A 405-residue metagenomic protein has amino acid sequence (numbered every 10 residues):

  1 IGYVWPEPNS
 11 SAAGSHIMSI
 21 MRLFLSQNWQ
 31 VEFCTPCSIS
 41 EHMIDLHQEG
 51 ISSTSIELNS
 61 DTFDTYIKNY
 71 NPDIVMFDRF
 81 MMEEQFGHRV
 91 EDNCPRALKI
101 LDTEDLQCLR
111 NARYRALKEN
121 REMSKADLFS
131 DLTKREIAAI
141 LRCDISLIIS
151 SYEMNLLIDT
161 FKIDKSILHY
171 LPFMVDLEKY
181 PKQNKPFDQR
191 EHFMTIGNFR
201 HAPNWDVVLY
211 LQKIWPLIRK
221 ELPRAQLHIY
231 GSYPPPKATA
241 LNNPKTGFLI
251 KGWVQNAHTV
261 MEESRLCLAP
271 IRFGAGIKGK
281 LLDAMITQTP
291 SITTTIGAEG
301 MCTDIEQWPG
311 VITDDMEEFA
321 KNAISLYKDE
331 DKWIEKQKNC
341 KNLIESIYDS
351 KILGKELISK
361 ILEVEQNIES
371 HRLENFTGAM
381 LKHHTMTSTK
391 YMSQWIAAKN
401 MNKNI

Functional and structural regions predicted by a protein language model:
I1-M43: N-terminal subdomain of nucleotide-sugar transferases
Y3-E7, R96-A97, L101-S130: Acceptor-binding helix/loop patch of EC 2.4 sugar-transfer enzymes, predominantly nucleotide-sugar-dependent
M18, F33, D159, H169-E262: Conserved catalytic-core segment of nucleotide-activated headgroup transferases in glycan assembly
P72, D144, E262-G276, T287-T289: Acidic donor-binding loop of glycosyltransferase active sites
L141-D159, I163-Y180: Donor nucleotide-sugar binding/catalytic pocket of nucleotide-sugar-dependent glycosyltransferases
K280-D283, P290-T294: Short hydrophobic beta-strand element within catalytic cores of glycosyltransferases and related nucleotide-activated
P309-E317, S325-E330: Conserved acidic donor-binding segment of nucleotide-sugar-dependent glycosyltransferases
N339-I405: C-terminal amphipathic helix plus adjacent low-complexity, charged tail appended to glycosyltransferase catalytic
